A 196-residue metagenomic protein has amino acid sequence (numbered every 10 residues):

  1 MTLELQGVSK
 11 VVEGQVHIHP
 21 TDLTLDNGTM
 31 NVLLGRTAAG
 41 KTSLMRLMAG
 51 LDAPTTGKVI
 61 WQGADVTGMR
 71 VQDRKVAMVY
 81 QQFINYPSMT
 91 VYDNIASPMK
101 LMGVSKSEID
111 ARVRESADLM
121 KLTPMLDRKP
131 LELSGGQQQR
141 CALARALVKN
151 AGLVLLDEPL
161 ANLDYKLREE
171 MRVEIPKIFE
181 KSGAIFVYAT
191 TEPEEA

Functional and structural regions predicted by a protein language model:
A49: Helix-to-loop junction immediately C-terminal to a conserved catalytic motif
G57-D65: Conserved ABC transporter NBD signature motif
D65, K100, S107-M125, P176-K181: Conserved ABC ATPase "signature" region
M89-P98: Short coil-to-helix segment of the ABC ATPase nucleotide-binding domain corresponding to the Q-loop/switch region
K129-L133, Q137-Q139: Conserved ABC ATPase signature
V148-G152: A short, proline-enriched helix->beta-strand linker immediately N-terminal to the Walker B motif in ABC-type P-loop
V154-E158: Catalytic Walker B motif of ABC-type/P-loop ATPase nucleotide-binding domains
